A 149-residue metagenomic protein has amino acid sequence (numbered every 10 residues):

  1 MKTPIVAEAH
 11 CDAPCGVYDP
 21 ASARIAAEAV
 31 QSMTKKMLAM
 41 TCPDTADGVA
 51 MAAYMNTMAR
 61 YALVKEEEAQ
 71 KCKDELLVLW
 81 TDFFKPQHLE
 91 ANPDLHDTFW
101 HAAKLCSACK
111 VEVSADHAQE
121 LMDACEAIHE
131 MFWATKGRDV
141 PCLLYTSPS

Functional and structural regions predicted by a protein language model:
M1-Y54, M58, D97-A108, E112-E120: N-terminal intrinsically disordered, cationic/polar leader segments that include organellar targeting peptides
M51-Y54, M58-E75: Alpha-helical segments in soluble extracytoplasmic regions
A62-E66, A102, C125, H129: Short amphipathic alpha-helical coiled-coil/interface segments
E75-L76, A108-S114, F132-K136: Amphipathic alpha-helical coiled-coil segments
E75-N92: Short, solvent-exposed, charged loop/turn and helix-capping segments that join or cap alpha-helices on peripheral
Q87-A91, D116-W133: Long amphipathic alpha-helical coiled-coil segments
Y145-S149: Conserved small/polar residues in nucleotide/adenosyl-binding loops
